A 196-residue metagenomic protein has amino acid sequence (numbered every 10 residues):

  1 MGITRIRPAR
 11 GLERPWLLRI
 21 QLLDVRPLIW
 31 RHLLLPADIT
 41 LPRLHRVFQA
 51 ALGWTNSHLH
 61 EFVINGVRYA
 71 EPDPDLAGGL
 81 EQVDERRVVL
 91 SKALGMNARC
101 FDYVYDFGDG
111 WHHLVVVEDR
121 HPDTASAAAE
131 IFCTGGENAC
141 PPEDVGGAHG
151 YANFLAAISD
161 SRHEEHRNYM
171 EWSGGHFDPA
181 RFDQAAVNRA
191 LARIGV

Functional and structural regions predicted by a protein language model:
M1-V196: Short linear regulatory motifs enriched in tryptophan with gly/pro/ser
